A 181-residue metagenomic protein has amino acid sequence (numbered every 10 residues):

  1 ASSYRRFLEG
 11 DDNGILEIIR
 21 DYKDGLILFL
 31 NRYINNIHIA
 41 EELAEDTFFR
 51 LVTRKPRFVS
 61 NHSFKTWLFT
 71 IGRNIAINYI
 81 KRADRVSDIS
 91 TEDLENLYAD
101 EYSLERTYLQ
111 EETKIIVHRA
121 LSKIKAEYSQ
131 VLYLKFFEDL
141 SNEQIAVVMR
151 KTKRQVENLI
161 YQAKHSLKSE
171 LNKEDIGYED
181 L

Functional and structural regions predicted by a protein language model:
A1-G25, E179-L181: N-terminal module of bacterial RNA polymerase sigma factors
R6, N35, V147-V148, Q162-L181: C-terminal edge and immediately downstream basic/flexible tail or linker adjoining helix-turn-helix-like DNA-binding
L8-E9, N35, D46-S63, R82-A83: Sigma70-family region 2
I19-I37, R54, L121, S166 (+1 more regions): Amphipathic, Lys/Arg- and hydrophobic-enriched alpha-helical face
L28, E42-F49, H62-N74: Structural recognition of an alpha-helix C-terminal capping motif at a helix-to-coil junction
P56-S60, T70-S90, Q162: Arg/Lys-rich amphipathic alpha helix in sigma70-family domain 2
V86-Q110, K114, S141-Q144: Internal acidic/polar
V131-K135: A short pre-motif secondary-structure segment
